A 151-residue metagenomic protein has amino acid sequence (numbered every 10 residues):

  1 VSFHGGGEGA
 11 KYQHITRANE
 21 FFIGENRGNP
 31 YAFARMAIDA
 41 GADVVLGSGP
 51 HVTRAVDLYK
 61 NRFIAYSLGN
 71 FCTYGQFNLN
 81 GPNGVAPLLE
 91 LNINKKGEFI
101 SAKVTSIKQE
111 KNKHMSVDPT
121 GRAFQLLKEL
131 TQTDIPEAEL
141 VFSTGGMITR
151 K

Functional and structural regions predicted by a protein language model:
V1-G41: Active-site-proximal segments of metal-dependent phosphoesterases and phosphodiesterases across multiple
S2-H4, S48, T105: Conserved residues at the C-terminal ends of beta-strands
G6, N61, G69-F71, N94-K96 (+1 more regions): Solvent-exposed coil/turn segments that connect beta secondary-structure elements in extracytoplasmic/periplasmic
Y12, K60-I64, K95-I100: Beta-strand-turn-beta hairpins that frame and shape the catalytic cleft of phosphate-ester-processing enzymes
Q13-R17, V56-Y59, N78-N80, K113-D118: General "foldedness" signal
G24-P87: Conserved beta-sheet core of the metallophosphoesterase superfamily
N80-K151: A short C-terminal boundary segment appended to hydrolase-like catalytic domains
